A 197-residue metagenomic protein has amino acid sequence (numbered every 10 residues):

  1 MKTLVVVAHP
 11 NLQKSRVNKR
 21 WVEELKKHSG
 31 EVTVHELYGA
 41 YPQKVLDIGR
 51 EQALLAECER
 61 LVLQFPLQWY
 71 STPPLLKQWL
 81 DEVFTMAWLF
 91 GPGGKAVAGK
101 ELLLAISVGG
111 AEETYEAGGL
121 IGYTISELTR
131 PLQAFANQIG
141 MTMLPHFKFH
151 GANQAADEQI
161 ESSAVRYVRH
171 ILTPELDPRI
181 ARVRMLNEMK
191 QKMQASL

Functional and structural regions predicted by a protein language model:
M1-E31, V168: N-terminal beta1-alpha1 ligand-phosphate binding loop
V7, E36-Y38, F147-K148: Residue-level recognition of beta-strand->loop/alpha-helix junctions
V17-K27, T124-I139: Short, solvent-exposed amphipathic alpha-helices that sit in or adjacent to ligand/effector-binding or catalytic
E31-Q43: A short beta-strand-loop structural module common to alpha/beta enzyme folds
Y41-G49, A156-Q159: Structural motif
G49-Q133: Helix-loop-strand module that forms the ligand-binding subsite of alpha/beta enzymes
Q133-L197: Glycine-rich phosphate/pyrophosphate-binding loop and the adjoining helix
